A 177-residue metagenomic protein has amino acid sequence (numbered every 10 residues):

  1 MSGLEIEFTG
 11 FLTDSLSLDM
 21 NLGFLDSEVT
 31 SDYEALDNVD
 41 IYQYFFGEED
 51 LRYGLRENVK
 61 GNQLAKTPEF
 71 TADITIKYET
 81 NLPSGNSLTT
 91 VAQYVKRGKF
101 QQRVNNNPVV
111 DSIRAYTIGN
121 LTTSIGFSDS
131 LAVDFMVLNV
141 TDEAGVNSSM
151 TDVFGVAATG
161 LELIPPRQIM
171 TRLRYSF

Functional and structural regions predicted by a protein language model:
M1-R103: Gram-negative outer-membrane beta-barrel transporters
S2, K66-A72, A115-G119, P165-I169: Residues that define the transmembrane beta-barrel architecture of outer-membrane proteins
I6, M20, I76, A92 (+4 more regions): Hydrophobic, well-ordered secondary-structure elements that form the walls of internal hydrophobic environments
F11-T13, P83, R114, G126 (+1 more regions): Surface-exposed coil/turn segments at beta-strand junctions on protein surfaces, enriched
E57-Q63, N106-V110, V156-L161: Extracellular loop and loop/strand-boundary signature of outer-membrane beta-barrel proteins
V95-N105, S124-F177: C-terminal beta-signal and adjacent terminal beta-strands/loops of Gram-negative outer-membrane beta-barrel proteins
R103-N107, A115-N120: Short, local alpha-helical segments
